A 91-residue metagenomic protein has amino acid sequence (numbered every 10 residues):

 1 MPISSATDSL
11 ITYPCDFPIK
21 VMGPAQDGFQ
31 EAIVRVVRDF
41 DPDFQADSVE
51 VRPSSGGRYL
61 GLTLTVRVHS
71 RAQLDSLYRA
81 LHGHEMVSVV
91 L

Functional and structural regions predicted by a protein language model:
M1-L91: Long, contiguous binding/interaction regions
